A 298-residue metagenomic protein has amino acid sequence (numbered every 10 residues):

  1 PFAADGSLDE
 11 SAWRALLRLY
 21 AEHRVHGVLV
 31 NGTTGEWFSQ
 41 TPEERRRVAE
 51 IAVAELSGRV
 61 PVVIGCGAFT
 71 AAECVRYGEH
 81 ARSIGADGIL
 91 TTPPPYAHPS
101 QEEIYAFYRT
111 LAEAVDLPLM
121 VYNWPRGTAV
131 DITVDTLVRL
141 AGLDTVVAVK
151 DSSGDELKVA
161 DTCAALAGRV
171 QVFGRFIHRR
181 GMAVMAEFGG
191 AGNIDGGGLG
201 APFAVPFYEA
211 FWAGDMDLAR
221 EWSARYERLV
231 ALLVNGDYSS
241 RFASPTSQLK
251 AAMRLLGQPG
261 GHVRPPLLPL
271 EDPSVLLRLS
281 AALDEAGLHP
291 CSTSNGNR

Functional and structural regions predicted by a protein language model:
P1-D131, L268: Active-site beta->alpha loop and helix N-cap motifs at the rims of alpha/beta catalytic domains
E10, R14-L17, V134, P273-L283: Short, amphipathic alpha-helical "lid/cap" segments that border enzyme active or binding sites
W13, R45, A49, C74 (+5 more regions): A general structural signal for well-ordered alpha-helical segments in protein cores
A15, R47, R139, L218-W222 (+1 more regions): Short, solvent-exposed alpha-helical surface patches in well-structured domains
A15, R76, A106-F107, D135-T136 (+3 more regions): Short Gly/charged-rich anion-binding patches and loops
R47, I51-L56, H80, I84 (+8 more regions): Alpha-helical structural signal in soluble globular domains
E113, P125-N235: Catalytic alpha/beta core domains of metabolic enzymes, predominantly
G181-R298: Structured C-terminal cap/extension of enzyme domains
